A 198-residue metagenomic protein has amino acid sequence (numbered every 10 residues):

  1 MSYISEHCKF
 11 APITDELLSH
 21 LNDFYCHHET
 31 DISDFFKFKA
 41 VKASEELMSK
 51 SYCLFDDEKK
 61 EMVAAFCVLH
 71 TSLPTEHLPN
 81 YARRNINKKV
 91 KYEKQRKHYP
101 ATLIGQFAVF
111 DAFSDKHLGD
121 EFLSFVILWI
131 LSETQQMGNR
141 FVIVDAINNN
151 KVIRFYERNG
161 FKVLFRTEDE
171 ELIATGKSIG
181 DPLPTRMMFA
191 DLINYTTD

Functional and structural regions predicted by a protein language model:
M1-S114, F125-I143, I153, E157-D198: Non-catalytic substrate-recognition and accessory regions of acyl/acetyltransferase enzymes
K116-E121: Glycine-rich phosphate-binding loop
A146: His/Cys-centered metal/cofactor-coordination and adjacent catalytic loops
